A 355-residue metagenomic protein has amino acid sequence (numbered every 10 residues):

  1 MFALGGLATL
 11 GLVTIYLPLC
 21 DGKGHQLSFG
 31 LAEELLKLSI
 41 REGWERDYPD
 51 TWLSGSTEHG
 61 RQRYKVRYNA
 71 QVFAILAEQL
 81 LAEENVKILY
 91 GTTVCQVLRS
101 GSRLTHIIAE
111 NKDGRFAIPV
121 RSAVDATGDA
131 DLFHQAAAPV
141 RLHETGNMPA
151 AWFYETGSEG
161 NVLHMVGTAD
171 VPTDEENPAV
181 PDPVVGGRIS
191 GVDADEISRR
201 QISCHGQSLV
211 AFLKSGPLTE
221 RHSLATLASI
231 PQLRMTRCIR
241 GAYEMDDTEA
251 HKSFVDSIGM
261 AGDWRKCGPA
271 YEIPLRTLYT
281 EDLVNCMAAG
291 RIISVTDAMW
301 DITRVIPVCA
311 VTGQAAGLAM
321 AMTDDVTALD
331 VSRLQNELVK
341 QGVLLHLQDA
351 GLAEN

Functional and structural regions predicted by a protein language model:
A3-Q96, R141, P149-A151: Conserved N-terminal/central alpha/beta ligand/cofactor-binding core
L7-A8, L12, G24, L31 (+6 more regions): Flavin (FAD/FMN)-binding glycine-rich loop and adjacent Rossmann-like elements that form
S100-G101, D282: Short acidic-glycine loop/turn motifs at beta-strand connectors
G101-I107: Short, hydrophobic/aromatic-rich segments at coil-to-beta transitions
